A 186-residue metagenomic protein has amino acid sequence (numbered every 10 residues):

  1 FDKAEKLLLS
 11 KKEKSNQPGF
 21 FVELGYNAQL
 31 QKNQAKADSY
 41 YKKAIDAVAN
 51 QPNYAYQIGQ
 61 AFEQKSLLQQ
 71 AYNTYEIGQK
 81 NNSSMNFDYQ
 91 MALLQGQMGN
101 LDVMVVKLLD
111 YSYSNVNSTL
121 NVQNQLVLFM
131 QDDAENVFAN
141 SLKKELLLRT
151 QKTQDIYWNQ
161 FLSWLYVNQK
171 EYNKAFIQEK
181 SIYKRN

Functional and structural regions predicted by a protein language model:
S10-K11, K43-A44, I77-G78, Y111 (+2 more regions): Canonical positions in the second alpha-helix
Q17-G19, Q51-N53, M85-N86, T119-L120 (+1 more regions): Helix-start (N-cap) detector for alpha-helical repeat units in TPR-like alpha-solenoids, especially tetratricopeptide
Q31, K65, M98, F129 (+2 more regions): Structural motif corresponding to the intra-repeat A-B loop/turn of tetratricopeptide repeats
